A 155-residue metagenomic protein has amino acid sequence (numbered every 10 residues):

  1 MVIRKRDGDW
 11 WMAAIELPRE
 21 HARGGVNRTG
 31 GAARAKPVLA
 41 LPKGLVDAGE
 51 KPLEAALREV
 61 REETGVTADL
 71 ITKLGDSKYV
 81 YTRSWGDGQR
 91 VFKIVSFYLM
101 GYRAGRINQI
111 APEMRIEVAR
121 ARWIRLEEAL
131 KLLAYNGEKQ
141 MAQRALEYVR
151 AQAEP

Functional and structural regions predicted by a protein language model:
M1-P42: N-terminal strand-loop-strand
R6-D9, R19-A22, D47-A48, D76-V80 (+1 more regions): Short, charged/polar surface micro-motifs in flexible loops or helix N-caps
A14, F97-L99, A121-W123: Conserved hydrophobic/aromatic beta-strand scaffold that supports enzyme active sites
A33, G88-I94, R115-V118: A generic structural micro-feature
A40, F92, W123: Short aromatic/basic micro-patch
L41-G75: The catalytic Nudix box helix
G65-R106: Active-site segment of metal-dependent pyrophosphate-handling enzymes, primarily the Nudix hydrolase catalytic core
Q109-A142: NUDIX/MutT-family hydrolases
